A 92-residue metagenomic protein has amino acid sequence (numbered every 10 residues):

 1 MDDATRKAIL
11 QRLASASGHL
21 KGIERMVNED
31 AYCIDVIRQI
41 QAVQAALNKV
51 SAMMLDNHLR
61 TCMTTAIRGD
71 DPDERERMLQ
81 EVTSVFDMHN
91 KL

Functional and structural regions predicted by a protein language model:
M1-L92: Solvent-exposed interaction patches of small proteins and small membrane subunits
